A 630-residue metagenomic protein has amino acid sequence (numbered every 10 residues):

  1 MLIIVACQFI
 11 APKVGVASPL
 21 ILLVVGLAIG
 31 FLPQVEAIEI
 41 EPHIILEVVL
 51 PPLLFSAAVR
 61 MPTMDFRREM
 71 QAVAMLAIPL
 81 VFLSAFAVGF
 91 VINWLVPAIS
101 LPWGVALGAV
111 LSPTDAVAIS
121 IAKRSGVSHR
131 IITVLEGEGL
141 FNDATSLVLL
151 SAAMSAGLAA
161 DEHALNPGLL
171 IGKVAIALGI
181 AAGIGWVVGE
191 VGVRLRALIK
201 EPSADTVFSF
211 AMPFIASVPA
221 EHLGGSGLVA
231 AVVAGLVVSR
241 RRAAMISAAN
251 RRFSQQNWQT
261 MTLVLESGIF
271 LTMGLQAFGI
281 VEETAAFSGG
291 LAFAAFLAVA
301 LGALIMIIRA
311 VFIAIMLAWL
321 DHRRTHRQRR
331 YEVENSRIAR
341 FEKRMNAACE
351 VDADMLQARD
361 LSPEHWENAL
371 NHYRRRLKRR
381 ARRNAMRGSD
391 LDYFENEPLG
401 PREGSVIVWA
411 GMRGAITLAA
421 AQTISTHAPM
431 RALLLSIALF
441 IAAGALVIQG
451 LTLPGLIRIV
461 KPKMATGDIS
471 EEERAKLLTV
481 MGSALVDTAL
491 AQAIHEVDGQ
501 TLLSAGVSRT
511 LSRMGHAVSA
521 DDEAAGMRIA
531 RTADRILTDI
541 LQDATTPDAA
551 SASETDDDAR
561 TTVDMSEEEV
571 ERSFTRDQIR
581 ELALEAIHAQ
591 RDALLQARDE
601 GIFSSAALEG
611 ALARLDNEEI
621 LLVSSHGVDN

Functional and structural regions predicted by a protein language model:
M1-L477, T575, A589, L594-D629: Transmembrane helical cores of multi-pass secondary ion antiporters/exchangers
W366-L377, K461-N630: Cytosolic C-terminal regulatory domains/tails of membrane transporters and channels
